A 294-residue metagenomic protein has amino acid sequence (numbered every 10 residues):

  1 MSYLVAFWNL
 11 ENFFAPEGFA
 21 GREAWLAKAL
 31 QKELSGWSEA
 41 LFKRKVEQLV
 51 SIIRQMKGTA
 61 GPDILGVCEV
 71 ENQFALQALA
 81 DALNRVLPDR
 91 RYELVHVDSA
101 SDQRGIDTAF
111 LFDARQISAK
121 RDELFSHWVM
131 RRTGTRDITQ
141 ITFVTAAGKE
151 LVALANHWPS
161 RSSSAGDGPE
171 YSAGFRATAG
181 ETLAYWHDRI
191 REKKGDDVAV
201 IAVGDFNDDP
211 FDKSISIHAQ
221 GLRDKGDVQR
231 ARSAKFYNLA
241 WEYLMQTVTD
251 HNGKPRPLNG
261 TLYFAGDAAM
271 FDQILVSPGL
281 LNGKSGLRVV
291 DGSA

Functional and structural regions predicted by a protein language model:
M1-I106, E181: N-terminal, active-site-proximal structural segment of metallo-dependent hydrolase catalytic domains
S2-A15, L34, R121-D122, E150-S164: Active-site-proximal beta-strand elements of phosphoester/diester hydrolases
W8-L10, W37, F42-K45, L49 (+6 more regions): Active-site beta-strand/loop signature of hydrolases that rely on acidic residues for catalysis
F19-G21, E71, A146-Y185, D212: Metal-dependent phosphoester/phosphodiester hydrolase catalytic core
L34-A40, P62-C68, G166-R176, A202 (+1 more regions): Second-shell loop/turn segments in exported
G66, V70-P159: Structured beta-strand-rich core segments of catalytic domains in phosphoester-bond hydrolases
F74-Q77, R104, S162-A165, D209-S214 (+1 more regions): Extracytoplasmic/secreted cell-surface and envelope-processing proteins
T133, T142, H187-I201, N207-A294: Metal-dependent phosphoester-hydrolase catalytic domains
